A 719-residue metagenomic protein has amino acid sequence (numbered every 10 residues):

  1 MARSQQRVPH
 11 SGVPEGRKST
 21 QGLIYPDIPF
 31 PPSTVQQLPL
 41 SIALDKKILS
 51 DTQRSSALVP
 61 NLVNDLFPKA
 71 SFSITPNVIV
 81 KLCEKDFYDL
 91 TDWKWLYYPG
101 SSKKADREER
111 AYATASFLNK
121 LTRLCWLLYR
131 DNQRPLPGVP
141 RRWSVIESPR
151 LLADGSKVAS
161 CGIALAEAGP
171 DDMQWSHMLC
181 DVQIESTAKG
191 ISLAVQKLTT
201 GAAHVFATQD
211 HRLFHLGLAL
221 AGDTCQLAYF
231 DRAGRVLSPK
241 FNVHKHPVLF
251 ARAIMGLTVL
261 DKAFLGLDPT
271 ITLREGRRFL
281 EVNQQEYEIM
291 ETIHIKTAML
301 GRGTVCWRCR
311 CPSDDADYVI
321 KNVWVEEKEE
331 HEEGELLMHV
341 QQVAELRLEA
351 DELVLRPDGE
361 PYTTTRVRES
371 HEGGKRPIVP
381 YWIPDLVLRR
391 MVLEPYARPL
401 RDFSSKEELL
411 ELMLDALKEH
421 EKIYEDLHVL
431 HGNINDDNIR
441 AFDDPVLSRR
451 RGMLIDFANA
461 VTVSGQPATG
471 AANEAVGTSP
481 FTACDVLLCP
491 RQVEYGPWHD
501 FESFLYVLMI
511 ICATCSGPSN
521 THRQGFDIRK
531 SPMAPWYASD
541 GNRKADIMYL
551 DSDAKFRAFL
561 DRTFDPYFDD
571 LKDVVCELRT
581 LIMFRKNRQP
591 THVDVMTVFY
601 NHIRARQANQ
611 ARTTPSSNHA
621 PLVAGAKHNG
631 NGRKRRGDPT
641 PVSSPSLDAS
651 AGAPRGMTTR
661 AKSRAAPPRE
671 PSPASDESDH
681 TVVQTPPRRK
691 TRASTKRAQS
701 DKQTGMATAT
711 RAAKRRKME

Functional and structural regions predicted by a protein language model:
M1-R398, K406-E411, L427, F442 (+4 more regions): Eukaryotic intrinsically disordered, low-complexity regulatory regions enriched in Ser/Thr and Pro
L414-E425: Short C-lobe core helix of eukaryotic-like protein kinase catalytic domains
Y424-D444: Catalytic-loop of the protein kinase fold
F442-G477: Activation segment/activation loop of eukaryotic-type protein kinase catalytic domains
A471-C489: Conserved activation segment of eukaryotic-like protein kinases, specifically the C-terminal portion of the activation
A483, E494-Y506: Activation loop
Y506-S516: Short conserved helix-turn element in protein kinase catalytic domains
N520-R636: Long, cytosolic, alpha-helical-rich C-terminal regions that act as interaction/scaffolding modules
